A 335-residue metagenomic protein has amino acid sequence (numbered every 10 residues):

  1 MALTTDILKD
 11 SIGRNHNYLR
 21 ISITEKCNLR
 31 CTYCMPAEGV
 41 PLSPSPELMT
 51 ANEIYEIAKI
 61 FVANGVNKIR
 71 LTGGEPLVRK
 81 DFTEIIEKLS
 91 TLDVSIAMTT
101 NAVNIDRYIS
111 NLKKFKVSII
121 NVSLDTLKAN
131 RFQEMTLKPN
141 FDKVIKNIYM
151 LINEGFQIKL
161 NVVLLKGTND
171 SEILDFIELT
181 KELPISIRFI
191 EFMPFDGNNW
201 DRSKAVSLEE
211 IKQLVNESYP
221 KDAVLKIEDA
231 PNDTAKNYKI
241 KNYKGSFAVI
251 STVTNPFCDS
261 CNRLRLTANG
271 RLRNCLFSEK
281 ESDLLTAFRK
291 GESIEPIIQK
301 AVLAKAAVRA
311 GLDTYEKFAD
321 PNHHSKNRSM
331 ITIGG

Functional and structural regions predicted by a protein language model:
M1-H16, N232-S246, A301: Short, charged low-complexity linear segments at domain edges
M1-K9, P256-G335: Radical SAM enzyme core and accessory elements
S11-A51: Canonical Radical SAM [4Fe-4S] cluster-binding loop centered on the CxxxCxxC motif and its immediate flanking residues
I23, I187, G270: Residue-level signature of catalytic and energy-coupling elements of molecular machines, predominantly ATP/GTP-dependent
L29, A129-N130, P256, S282: Glycine-centered loop/turn positions within well-structured domains that cap or flank conserved ligand/cofactor-binding
L48-L71, E75-I190: Radical SAM/AdoMet-radical enzyme domain recognition
D81, S251, L276-F277: Short clusters of small/polar residues that mark proteolytic maturation junctions
N130-Q133, K138-I145, Y149-A248, T252 (+1 more regions): Radical SAM enzyme [4Fe-4S]-AdoMet core and its adjacent flexible, acidic and glycine-rich loops/tails across
